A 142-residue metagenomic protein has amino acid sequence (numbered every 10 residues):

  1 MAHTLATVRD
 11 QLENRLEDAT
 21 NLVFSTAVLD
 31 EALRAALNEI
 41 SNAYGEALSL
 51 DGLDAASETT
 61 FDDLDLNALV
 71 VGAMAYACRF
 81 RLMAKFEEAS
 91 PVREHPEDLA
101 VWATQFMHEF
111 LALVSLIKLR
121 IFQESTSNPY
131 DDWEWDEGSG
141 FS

Functional and structural regions predicted by a protein language model:
M1-D63, L116-S142: Conserved short "hinge" loops at termini or chain/domain junctions
G45, S49, C78-A89: Short, solvent-exposed secondary-structure capping/transition elements
D63-R81: Elongated alpha-helical scaffolds
A73, L82, A103-F106, F110: Long alpha-helical scaffolds
E88-P96: Acidic interhelical loop/turn segments
H95-Q105: Eukaryote-specific, cytoplasm-facing alpha-helical/coiled-coil scaffolding segments in long proteins
F106-R120: Amphipathic alpha-helical coiled-coil segments
